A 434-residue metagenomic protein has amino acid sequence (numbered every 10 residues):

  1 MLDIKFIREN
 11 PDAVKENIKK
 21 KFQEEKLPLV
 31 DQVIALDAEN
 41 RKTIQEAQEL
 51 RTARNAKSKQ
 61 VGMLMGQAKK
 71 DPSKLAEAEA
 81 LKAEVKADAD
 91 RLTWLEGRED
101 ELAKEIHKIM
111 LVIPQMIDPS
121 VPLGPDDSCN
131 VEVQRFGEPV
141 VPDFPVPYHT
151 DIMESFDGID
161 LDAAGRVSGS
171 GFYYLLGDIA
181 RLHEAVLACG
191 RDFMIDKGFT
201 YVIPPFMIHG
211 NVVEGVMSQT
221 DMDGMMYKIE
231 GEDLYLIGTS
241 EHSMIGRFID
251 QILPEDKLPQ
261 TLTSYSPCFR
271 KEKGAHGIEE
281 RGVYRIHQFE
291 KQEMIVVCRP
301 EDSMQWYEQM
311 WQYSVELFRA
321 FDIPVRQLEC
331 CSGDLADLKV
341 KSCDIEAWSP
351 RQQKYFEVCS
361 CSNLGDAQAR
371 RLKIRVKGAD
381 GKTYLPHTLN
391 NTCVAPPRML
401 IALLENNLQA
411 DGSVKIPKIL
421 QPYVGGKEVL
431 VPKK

Functional and structural regions predicted by a protein language model:
M1-V140, E154, G158: N-terminal alpha-helical targeting/anchoring segments
L27, R135-K434: TRNA-recognition modules of translation machinery and tRNA-sensing kinases, especially anticodon-binding
